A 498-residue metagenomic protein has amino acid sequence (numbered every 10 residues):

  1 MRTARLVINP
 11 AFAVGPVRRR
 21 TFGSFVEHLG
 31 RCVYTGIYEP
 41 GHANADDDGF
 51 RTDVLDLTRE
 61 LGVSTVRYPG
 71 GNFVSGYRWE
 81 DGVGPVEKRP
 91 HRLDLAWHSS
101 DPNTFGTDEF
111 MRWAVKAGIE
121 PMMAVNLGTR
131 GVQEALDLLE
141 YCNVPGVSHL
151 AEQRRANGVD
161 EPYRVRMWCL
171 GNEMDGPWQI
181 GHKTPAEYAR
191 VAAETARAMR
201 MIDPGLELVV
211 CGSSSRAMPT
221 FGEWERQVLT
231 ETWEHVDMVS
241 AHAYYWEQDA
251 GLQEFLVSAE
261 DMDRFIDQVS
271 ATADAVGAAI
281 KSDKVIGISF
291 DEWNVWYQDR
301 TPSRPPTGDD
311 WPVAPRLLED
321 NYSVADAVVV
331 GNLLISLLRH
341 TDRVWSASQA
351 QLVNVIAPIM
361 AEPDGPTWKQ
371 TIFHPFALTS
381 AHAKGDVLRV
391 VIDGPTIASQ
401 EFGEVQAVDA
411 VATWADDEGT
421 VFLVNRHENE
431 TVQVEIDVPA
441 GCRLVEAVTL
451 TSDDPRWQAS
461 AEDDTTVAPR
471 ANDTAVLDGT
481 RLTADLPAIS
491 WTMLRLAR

Functional and structural regions predicted by a protein language model:
M1-W224, L229-M238, M262-D263, D267-T301 (+2 more regions): Non-catalytic accessory regions flanking glycosidase/transglycosidase catalytic cores in CAZymes
H242-V257: Active-site His/acidic residue clusters
